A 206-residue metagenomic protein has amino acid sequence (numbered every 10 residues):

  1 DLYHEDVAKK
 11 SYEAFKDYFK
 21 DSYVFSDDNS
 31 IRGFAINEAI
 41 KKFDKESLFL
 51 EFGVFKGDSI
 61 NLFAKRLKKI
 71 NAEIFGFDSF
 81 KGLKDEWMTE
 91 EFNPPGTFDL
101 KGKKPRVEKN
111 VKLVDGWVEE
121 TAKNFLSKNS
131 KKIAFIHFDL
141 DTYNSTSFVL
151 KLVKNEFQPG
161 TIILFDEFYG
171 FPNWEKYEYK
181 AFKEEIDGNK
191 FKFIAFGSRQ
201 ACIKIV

Functional and structural regions predicted by a protein language model:
D1-K16: N-terminal, positively charged/glycine-rich alpha-helical extensions of SAM-dependent methyltransferases
Y12-Y23, N37, K41-V206: S-adenosylmethionine/decaboxylated-SAM
S22-F34: Conserved SAM-binding loop and adjacent beta-strand
